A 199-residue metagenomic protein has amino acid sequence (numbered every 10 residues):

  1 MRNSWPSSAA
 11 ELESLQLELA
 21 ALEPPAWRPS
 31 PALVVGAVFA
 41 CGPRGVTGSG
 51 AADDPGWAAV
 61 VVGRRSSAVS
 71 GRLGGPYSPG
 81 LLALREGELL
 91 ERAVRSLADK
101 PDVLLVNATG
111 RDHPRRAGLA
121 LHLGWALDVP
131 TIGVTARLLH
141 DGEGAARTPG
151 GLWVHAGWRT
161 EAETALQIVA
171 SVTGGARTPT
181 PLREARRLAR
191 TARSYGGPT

Functional and structural regions predicted by a protein language model:
R2-E23, G87, A136-T199: C-terminal binding/interaction regions
L22-P31: A short acidic-Thr-Gly-centered motif at the start of a beta-strand
L33-G48: Two-metal-ion RNase H-like nuclease active-site motif
G45-K100: A glycine-rich, hydrophobic loop/mini-helix early in the fold
G74-P79, A108-A117: A short glycine/serine-rich beta->alpha loop
E86-A93, P101, R116-L119, L123 (+1 more regions): Amphipathic alpha-helical interface surfaces
H113-G144: A contiguous pocket-lining binding segment that forms or flanks enzyme active sites
